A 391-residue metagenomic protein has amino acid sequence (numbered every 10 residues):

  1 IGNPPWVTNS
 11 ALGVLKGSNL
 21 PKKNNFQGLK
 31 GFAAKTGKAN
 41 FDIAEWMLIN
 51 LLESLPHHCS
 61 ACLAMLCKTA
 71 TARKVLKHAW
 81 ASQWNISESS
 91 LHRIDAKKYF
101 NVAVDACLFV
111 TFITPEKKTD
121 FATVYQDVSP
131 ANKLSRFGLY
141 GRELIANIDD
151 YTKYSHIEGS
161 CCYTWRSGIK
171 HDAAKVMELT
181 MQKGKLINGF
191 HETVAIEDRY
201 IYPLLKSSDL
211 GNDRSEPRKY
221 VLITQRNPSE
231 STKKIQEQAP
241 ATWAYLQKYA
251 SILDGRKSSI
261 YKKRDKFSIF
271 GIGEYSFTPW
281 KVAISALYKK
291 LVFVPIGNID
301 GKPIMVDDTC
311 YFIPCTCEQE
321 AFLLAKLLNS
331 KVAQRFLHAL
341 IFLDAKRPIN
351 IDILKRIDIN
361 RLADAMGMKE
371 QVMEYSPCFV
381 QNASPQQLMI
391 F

Functional and structural regions predicted by a protein language model:
I1-K185, F190: Signature of N6-adenine DNA methyltransferases within the class I
T152-F391: Polybasic, glycine- and aromatic-enriched phosphate-binding surface used to engage nucleic acids
